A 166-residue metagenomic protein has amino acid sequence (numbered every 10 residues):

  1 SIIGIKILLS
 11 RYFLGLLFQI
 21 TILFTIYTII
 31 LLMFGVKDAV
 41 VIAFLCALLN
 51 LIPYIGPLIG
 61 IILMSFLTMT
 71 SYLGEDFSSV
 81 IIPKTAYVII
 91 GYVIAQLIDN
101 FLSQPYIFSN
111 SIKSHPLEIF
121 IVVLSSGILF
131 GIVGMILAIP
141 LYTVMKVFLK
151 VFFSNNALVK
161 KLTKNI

Functional and structural regions predicted by a protein language model:
S1-M69, S78: Alpha-helical transmembrane segments and their immediate interhelical loop/hinge regions in multi-pass membrane
L16, K37, L58-I59, D76 (+3 more regions): Short alpha-helix boundary/capping motifs
M69-T70, L149: Structural signal for the C-terminal ends of transmembrane alpha-helices and the immediately following loop
G74-V80: Intrinsically disordered, low-complexity Ser/Thr- and acidic-rich flexible linkers and loops, especially at boundaries
I81-I166: Hydrophobic alpha-helical transmembrane segments of membrane transport and translocation systems, primarily multi-pass
